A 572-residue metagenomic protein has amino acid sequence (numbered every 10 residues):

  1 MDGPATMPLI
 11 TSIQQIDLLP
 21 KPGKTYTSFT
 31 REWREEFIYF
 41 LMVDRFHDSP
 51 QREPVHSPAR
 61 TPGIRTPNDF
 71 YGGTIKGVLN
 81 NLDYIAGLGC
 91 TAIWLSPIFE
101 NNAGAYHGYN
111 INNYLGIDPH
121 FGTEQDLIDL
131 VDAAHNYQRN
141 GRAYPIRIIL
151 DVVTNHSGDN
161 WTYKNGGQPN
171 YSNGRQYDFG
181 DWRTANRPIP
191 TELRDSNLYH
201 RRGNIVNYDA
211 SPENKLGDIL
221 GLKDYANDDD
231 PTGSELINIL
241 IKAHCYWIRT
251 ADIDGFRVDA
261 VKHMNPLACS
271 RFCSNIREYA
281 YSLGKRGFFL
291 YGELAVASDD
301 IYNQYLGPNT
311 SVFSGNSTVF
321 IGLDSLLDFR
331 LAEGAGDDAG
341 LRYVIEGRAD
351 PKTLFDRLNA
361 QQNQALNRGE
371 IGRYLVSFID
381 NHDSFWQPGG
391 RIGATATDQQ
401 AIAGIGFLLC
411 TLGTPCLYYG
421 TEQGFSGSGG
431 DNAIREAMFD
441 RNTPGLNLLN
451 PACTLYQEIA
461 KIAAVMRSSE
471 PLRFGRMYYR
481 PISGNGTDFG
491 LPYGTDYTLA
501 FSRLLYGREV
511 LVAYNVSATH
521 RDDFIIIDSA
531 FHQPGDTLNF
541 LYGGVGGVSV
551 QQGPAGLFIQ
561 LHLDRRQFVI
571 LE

Functional and structural regions predicted by a protein language model:
M1-F40, D48, V55-S57, I64 (+7 more regions): Carbohydrate-interacting/catalytic domains
T30-E36, D44-T91, P97-A251, R271-L283 (+4 more regions): Substrate-binding/active-site clefts of carbohydrate-active enzymes
L41, I85, L95, Y114 (+11 more regions): Conserved, mostly hydrophobic/aromatic
M42-R45, F99, D118-F121, T154 (+8 more regions): Short, flexible loop/turn elements at secondary-structure junctions
G63-P67, L115, N381-G393: Short, basic, glycine/proline-bearing loop/turn elements
D132-A134, Q138-N140, L408, L499-Y506: A short acidic-Thr-Gly-centered motif at the start of a beta-strand
R147, G255, F289, Y418 (+1 more regions): Hydrophobic "anchor" residues on beta-strands that sit immediately upstream of conserved functional sites
H156, K242-E370, L375, A394-D398 (+4 more regions): Active-site-proximal helices and loops of the catalytic beta/alpha 8
